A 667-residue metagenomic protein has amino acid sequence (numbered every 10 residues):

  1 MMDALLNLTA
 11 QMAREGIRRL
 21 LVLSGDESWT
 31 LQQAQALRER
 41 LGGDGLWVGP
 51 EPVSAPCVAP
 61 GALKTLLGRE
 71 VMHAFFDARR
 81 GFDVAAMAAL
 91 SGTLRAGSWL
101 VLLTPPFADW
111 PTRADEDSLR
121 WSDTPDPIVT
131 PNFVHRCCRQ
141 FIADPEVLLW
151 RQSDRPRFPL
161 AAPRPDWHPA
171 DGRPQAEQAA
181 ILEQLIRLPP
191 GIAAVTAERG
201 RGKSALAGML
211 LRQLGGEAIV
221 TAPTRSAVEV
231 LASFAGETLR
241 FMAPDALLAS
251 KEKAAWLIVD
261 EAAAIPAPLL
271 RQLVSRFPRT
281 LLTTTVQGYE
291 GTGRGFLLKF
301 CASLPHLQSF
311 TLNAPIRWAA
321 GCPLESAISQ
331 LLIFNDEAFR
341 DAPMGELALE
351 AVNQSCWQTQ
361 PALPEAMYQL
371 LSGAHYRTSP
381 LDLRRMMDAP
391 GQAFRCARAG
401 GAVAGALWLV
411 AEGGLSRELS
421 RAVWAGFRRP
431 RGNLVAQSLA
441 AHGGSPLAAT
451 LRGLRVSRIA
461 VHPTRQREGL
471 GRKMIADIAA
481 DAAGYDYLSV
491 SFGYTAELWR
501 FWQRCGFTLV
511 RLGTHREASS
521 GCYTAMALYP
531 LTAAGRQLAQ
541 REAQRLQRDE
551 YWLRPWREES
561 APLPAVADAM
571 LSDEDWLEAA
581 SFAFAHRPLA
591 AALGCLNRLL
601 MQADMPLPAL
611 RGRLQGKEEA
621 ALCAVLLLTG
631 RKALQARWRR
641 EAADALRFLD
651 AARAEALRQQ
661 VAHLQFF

Functional and structural regions predicted by a protein language model:
M1-L8, P169-P189: N-terminal pre-P-loop "Q-motif" helix
R18-D26, R38-P50, A194-T196, G216-V228: Conserved RecA-like ASCE P-loop NTPase motor core of nucleic-acid helicases/translocases
T30-L31, K203: Conserved lysine of the Walker
L63-L160: N-terminal accessory nucleic-acid engagement/regulatory domains that precede and modulate ATP-driven motor cores
P127-R173, C301-R340: Conserved coupling/interface region of RecA-like P-loop/ASCE motor cores
A205-M209, R458-D481: Conserved acetyl-CoA-binding loop-helix of GNAT-fold acetyltransferases
A246-L248, W256, P268-L269, S275-Y376 (+2 more regions): Terminal substrate-recognition subdomain of acyl/acetyltransferases
G391-V410: Conserved beta-hairpin
